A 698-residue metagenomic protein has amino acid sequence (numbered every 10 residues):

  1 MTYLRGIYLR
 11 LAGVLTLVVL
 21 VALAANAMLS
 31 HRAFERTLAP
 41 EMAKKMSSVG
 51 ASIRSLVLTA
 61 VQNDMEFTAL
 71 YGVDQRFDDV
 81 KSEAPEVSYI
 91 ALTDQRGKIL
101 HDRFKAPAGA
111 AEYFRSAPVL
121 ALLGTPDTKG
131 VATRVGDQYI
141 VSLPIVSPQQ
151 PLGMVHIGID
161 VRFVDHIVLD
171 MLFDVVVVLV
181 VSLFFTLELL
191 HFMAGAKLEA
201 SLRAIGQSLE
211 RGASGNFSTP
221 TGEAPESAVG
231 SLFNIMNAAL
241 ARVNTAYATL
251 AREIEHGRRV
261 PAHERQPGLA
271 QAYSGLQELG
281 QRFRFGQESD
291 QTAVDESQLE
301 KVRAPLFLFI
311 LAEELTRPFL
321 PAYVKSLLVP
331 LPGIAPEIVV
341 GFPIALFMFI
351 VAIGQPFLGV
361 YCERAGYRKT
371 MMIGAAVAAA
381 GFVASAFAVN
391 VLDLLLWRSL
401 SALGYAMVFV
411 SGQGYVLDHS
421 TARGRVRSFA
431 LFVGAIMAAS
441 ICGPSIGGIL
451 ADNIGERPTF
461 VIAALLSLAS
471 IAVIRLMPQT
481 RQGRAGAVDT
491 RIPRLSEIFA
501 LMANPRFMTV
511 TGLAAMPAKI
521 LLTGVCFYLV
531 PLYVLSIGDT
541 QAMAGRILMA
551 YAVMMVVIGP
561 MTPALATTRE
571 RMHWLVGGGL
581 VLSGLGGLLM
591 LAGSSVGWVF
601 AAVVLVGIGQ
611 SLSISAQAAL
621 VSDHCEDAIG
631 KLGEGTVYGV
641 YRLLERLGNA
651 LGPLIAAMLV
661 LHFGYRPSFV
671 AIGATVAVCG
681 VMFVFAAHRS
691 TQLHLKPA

Functional and structural regions predicted by a protein language model:
Y3-H31: Extreme N-terminal signal-anchor transmembrane helix of membrane signaling/transducer proteins, especially in bacteria
A27-E35, S182-E199, A213: Cytosolic-side ends of inner-membrane transmembrane helices, especially those that anchor bacterial signal-transduction
S82-E83, P107-L172: Extracytoplasmic
K197-T219, F233, N237-G257: Membrane-proximal alpha-helical signal-transduction linkers
R282-E296, Q479-G512: Juxtamembrane intracellular "pre-TM" segments in multi-pass secondary transporters
G354-G366, I558-R571: Helix-to-loop junctions at the C-terminal end of transmembrane segments in multipass secondary transporters
G366, F387-L392, A592-S594: Helix-breaking motifs and short loop linkers at transmembrane-helix boundaries and internal kinks in secondary membrane
K369-V383, A464, W574-L588: Structural signature of the two symmetry-related core transmembrane helices
